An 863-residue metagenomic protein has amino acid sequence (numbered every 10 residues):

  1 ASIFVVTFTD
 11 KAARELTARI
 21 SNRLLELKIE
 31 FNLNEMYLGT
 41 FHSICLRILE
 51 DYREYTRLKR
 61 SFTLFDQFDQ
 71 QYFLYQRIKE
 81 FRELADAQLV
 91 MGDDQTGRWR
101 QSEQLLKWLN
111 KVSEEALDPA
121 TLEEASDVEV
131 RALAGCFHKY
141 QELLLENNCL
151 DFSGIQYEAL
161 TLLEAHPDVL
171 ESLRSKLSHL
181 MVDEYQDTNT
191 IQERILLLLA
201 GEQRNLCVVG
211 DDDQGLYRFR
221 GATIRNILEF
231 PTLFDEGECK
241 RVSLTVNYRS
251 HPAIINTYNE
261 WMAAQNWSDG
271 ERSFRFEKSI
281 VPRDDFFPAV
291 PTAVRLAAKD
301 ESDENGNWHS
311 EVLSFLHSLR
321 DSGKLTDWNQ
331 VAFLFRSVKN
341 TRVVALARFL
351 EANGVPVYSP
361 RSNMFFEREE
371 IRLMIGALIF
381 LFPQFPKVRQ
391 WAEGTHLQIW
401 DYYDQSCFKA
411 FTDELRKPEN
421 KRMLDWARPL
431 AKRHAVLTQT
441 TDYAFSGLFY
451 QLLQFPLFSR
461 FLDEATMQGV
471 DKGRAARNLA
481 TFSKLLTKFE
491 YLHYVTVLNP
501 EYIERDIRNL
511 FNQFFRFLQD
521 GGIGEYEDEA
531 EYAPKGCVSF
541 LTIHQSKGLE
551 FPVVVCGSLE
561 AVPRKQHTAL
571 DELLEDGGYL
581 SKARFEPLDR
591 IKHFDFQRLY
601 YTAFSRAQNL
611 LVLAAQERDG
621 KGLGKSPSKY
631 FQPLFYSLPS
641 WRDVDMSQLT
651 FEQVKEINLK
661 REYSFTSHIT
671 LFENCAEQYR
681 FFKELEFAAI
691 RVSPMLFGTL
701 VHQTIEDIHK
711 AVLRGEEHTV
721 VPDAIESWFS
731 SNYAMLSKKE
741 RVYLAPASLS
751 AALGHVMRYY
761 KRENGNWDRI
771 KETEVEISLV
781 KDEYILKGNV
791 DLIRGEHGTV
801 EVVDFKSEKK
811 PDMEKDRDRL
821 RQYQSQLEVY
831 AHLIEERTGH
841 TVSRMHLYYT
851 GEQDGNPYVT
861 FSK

Functional and structural regions predicted by a protein language model:
A1-F4, G92-M181, T190-I195, V208 (+6 more regions): Accessory N-terminal region flanking or inserted into the helicase ATPase core in nucleic-acid motor proteins
A1-L58, L64, P167-E171, S178-L180 (+3 more regions): P-loop NTPase Walker
Y37-R47, M181-E184, V209, F517-T568 (+5 more regions): Conserved helicase core region in the C-terminal RecA-like lobe
L58-L64, E238-R249, W267-F335, A465-Q468: Inter-lobe coupling/hinge region of RecA-like P-loop helicase motors
V130, K139, C149, K324 (+7 more regions): Accessory C-terminal helicase-associated subdomains
T190-A298: Conserved RecA-like helicase ATPase core segment that couples NTP binding/hydrolysis to strand translocation
L233-E236, T292, D321, L325-G473 (+1 more regions): ATPase/helicase motor core of nucleic-acid motors
D413-P418, K535, Y579-Y636, L671: C-terminal accessory regions
